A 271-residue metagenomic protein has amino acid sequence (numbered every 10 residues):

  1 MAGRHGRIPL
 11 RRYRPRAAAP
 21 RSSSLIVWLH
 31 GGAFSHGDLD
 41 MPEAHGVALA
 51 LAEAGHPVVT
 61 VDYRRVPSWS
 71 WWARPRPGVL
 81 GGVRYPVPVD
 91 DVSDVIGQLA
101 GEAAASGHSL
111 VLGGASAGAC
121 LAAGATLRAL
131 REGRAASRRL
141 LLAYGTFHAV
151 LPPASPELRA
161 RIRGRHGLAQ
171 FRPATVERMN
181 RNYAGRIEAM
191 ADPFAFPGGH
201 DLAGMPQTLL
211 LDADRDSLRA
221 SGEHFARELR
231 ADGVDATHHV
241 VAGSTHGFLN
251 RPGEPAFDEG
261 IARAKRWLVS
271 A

Functional and structural regions predicted by a protein language model:
M1-A271: Alpha/beta-hydrolase superfamily serine-hydrolase fold, recognizing
